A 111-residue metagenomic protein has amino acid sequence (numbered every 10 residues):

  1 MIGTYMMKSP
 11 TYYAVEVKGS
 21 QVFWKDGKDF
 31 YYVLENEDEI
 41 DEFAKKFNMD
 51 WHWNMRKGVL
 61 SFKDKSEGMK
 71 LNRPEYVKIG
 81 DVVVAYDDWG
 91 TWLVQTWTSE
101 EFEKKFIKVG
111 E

Functional and structural regions predicted by a protein language model:
M1-N72: N-terminal domain-onset segments
L71-E111: Short, compact, well-ordered microdomains
